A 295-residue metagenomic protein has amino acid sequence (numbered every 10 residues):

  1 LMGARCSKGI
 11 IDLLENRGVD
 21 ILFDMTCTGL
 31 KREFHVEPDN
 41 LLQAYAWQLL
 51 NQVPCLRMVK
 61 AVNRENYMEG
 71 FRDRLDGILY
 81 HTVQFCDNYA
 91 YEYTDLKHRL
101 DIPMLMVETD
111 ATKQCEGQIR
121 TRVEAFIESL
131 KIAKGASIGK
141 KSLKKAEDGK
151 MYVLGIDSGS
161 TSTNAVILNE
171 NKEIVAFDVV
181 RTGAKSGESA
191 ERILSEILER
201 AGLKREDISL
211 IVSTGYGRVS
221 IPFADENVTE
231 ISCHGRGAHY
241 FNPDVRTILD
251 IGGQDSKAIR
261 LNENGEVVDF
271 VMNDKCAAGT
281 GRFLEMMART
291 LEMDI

Functional and structural regions predicted by a protein language model:
M2-Y67: Redox- and metal-dependent alpha/beta enzyme cores, enriched for Fe-S-associated oxidoreductases and cofactor-handling
D12, V166-N169, A190, S220-D225 (+3 more regions): Short acidic, glycine/serine/threonine-rich loops at helix termini
K60-D101: C-terminal hydrophobic structural anchor segments that stabilize assembly/packing rather than catalytic chemistry
Y91-K144: Peripheral docking tails and interdomain loops at the edges of cofactor- or intermediate-handling domains
K141-D148, Y216-N262, E266: Conserved phosphate-binding catalytic cores of ATP/NTP-utilizing and phosphoryl-transfer enzymes
D148-E230: N-terminal glycine/serine-rich phosphate-binding loop of ATP-dependent small-molecule kinases, especially carbohydrate
T182-S186, V268-I295: Glycine-rich phosphate-binding loop plus the immediately following alpha-helix
